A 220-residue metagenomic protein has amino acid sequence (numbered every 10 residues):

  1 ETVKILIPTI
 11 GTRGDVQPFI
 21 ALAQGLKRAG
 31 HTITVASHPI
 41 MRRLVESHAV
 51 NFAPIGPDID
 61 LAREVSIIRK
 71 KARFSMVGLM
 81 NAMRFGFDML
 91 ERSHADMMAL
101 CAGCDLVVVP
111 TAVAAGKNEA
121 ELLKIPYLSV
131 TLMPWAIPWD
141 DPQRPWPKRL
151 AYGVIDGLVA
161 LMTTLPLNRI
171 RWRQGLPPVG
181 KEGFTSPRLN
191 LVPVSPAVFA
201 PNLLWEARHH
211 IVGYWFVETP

Functional and structural regions predicted by a protein language model:
E1-L6, P126-V130: Hydrophobic, aliphatic-enriched repeat segments that assemble into extended interaction scaffolds in large eukaryotic
T2-A53: N-terminal subdomain of nucleotide-sugar transferases
H38-P220: Nucleotide-sugar-dependent glycosyltransferase catalytic domains
